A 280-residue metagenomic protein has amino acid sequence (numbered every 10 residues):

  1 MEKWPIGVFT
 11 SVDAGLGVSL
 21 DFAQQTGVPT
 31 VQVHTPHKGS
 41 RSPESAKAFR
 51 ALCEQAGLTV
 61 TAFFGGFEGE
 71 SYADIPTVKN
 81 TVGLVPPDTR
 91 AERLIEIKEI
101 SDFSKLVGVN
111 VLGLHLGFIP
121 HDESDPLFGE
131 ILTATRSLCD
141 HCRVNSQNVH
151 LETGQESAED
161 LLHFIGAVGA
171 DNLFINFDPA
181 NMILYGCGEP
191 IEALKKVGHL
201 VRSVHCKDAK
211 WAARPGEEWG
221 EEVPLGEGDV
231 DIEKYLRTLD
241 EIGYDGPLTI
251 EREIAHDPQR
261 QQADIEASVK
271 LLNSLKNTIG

Functional and structural regions predicted by a protein language model:
M1-G7, V12-P29, A51-G57, S71 (+4 more regions): Histidine-acidic metal/acid-base catalytic patches
M1-P5, A62, G66-V82: N-terminal small/glycine-rich loop or linker at the start of catalytic domains across soluble metabolic enzymes
I6-T10, Q32-V33, N148-E152: Short catalytic-loop micro-motif centered on adjacent basic/acidic residues
A14-V18, Q55, Y72-F174: Active-site acidic/histidine proton-transfer and metal-coordination neighborhood in alpha/beta enzyme cores
Q32-E54, L116-E123: Glycine-rich, proline-tolerant flexible connector loops at the mouths of alpha/beta enzymes
T35-S40, F118-P120, A180-I183, E253-P258: Short histidine/acidic/glycine/proline-rich micro-motifs that form metal- and phosphate-coordinating active-site loops
R41-A48, N80-I95, E123-A134, E156 (+3 more regions): Alpha-helix N-cap and loop-to-helix initiation/capping positions
F49-F67, E130-N145, I232-Y235: Alpha-helix-loop-beta-strand connector modules within alpha/beta enzyme cores
